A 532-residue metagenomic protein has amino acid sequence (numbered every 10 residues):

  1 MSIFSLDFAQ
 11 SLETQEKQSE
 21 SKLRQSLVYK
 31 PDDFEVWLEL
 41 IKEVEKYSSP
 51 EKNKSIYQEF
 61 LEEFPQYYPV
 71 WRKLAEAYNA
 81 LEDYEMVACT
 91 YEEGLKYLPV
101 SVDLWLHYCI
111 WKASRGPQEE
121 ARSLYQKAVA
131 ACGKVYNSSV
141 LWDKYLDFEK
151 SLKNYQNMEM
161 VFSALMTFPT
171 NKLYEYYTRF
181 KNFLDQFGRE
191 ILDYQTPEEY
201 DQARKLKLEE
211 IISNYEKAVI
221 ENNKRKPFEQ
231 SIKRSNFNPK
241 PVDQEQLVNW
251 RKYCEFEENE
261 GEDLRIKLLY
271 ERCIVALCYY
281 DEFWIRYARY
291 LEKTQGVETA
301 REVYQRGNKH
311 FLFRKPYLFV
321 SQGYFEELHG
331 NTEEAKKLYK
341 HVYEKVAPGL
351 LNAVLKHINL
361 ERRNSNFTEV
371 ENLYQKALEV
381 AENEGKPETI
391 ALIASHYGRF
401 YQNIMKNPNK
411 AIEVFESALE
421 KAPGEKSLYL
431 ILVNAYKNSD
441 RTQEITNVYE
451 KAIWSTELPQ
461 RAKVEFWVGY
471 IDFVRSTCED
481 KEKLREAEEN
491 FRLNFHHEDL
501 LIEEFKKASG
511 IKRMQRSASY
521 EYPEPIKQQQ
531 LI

Functional and structural regions predicted by a protein language model:
M1-I532: Polyampholytic low-complexity alpha-helical segments
